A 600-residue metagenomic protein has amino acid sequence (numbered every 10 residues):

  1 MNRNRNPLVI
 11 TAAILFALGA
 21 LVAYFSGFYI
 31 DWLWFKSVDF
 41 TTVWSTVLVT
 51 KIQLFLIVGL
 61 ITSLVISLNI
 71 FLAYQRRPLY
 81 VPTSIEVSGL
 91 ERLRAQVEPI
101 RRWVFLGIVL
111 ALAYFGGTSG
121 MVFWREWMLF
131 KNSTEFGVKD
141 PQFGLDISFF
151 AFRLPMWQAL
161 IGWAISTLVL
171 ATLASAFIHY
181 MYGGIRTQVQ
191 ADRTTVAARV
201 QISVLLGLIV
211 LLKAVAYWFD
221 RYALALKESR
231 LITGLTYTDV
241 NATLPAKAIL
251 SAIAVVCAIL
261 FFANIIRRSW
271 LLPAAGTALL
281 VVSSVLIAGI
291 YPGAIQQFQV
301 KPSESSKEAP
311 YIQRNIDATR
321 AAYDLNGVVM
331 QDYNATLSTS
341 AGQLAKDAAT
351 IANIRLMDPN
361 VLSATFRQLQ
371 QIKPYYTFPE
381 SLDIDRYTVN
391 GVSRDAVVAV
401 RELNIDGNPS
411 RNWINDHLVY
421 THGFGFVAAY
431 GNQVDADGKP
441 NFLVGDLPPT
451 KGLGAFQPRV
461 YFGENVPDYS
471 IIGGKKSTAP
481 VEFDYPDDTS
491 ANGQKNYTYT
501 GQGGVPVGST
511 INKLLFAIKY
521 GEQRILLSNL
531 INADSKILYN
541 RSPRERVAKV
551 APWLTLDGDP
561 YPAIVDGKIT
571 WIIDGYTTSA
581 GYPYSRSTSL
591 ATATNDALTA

Functional and structural regions predicted by a protein language model:
N4, T11-I14, L18-A600: Soluble extracytoplasmic regions of secretory-pathway and membrane proteins
